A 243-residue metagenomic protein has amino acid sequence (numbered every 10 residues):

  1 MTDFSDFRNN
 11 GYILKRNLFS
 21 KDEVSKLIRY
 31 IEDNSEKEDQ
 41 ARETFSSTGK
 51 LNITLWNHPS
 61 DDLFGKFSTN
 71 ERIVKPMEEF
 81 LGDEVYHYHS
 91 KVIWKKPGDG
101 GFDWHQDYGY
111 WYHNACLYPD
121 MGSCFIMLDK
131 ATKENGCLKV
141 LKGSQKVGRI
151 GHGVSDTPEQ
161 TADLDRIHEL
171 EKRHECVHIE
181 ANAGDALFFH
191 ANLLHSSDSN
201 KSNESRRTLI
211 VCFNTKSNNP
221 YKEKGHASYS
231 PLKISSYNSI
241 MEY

Functional and structural regions predicted by a protein language model:
T2-N10, K15-A115, G153, K224 (+1 more regions): Non-heme Fe(II)-dependent double-stranded beta-helix
L14, C124, L187-F189: Short hydrophobic-aromatic micro-motifs
I73, P97-D99, K130-K133, K146 (+2 more regions): Short, charged/polar surface micro-motifs in flexible loops or helix N-caps
D83-S90, G100-F102, D120-I126, G136 (+1 more regions): Generic beta-strand structural signal
Q106, L128-K130, H190-A191: Residues immediately flanking
N114-K133, E180-A181, C212-T215: Short, conserved beta-strand element in jelly-roll/cupin
Q145-Y243: Conserved double-stranded beta-helix
